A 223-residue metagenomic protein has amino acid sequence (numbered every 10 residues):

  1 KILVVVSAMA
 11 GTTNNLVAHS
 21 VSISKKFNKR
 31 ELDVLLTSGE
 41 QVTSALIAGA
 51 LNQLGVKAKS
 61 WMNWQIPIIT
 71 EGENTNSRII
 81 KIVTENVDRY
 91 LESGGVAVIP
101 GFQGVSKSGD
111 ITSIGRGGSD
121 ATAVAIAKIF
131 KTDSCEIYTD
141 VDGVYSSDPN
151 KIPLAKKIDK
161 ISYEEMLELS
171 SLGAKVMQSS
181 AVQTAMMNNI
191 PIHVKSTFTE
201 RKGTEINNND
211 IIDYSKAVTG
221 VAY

Functional and structural regions predicted by a protein language model:
K1, R30-D33, F198, K202 (+1 more regions): Proteins with a high burden of low-complexity, intrinsically disordered sequence enriched in S/T/G/P/A and R, requiring
K1-Q183: Nucleotide/pyrophosphate-binding catalytic subdomain
V6-T13, V194-I211: Terminal amphipathic helices with adjacent charged low-complexity linkers/tails
S20-S22, M186-M187, N208-I211: Short, solvent-exposed amphipathic alpha-helical segments in soluble enzyme and RNA/protein-processing domains
G173-S180, T184-K202: Conserved glycine-bearing catalytic or ligand-binding loops at nucleotide- and phosphate-handling centers of large
E205-Y223: A conserved regulatory-domain signal marking ACT and ACT-like small-molecule sensing domains and adjacent regulatory
